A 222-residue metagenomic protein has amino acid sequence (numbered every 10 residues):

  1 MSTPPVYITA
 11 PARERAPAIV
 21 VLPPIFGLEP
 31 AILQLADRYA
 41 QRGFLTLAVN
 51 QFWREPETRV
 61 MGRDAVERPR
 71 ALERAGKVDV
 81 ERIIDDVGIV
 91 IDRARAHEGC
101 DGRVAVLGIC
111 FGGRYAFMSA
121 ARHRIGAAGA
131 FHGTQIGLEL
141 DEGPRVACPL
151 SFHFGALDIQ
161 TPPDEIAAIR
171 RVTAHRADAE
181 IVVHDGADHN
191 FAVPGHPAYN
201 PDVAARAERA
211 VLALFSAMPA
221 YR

Functional and structural regions predicted by a protein language model:
M1-R222: N-terminal cap/leader regions of alpha/beta-hydrolase-fold enzymes, predominantly small-molecule hydrolases
